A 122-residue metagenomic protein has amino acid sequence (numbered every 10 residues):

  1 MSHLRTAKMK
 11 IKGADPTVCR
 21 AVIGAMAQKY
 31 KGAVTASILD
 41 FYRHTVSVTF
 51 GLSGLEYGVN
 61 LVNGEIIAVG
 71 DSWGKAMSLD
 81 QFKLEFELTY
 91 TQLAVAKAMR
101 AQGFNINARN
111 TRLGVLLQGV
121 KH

Functional and structural regions predicted by a protein language model:
M1-H122: Interaction-mediating elements
